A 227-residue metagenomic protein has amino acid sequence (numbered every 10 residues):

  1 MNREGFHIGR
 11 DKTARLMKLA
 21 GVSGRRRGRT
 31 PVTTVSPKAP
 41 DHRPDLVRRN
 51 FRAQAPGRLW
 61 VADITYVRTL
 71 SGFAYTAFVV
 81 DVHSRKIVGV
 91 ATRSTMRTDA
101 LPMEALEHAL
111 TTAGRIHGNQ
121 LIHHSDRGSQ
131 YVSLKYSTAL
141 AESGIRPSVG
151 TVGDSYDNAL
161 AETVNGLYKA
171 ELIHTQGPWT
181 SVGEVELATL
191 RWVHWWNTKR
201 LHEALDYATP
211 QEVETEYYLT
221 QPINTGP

Functional and structural regions predicted by a protein language model:
M1-P227: Charged DNA-binding/catalytic regions of mobile-element recombinases
